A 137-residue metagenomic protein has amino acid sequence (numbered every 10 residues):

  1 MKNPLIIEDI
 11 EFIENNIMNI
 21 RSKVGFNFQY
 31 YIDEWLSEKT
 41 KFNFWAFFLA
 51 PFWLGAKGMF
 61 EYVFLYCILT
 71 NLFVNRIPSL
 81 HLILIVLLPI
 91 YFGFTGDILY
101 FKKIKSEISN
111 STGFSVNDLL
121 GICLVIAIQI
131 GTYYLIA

Functional and structural regions predicted by a protein language model:
K2-I32, F73-A137: Transmembrane helix recognition focused on a "late"/terminal membrane span
D33, S37-F64, I68-T95: Hydrophobic, aromatic-rich membrane-embedded alpha-helical segments
